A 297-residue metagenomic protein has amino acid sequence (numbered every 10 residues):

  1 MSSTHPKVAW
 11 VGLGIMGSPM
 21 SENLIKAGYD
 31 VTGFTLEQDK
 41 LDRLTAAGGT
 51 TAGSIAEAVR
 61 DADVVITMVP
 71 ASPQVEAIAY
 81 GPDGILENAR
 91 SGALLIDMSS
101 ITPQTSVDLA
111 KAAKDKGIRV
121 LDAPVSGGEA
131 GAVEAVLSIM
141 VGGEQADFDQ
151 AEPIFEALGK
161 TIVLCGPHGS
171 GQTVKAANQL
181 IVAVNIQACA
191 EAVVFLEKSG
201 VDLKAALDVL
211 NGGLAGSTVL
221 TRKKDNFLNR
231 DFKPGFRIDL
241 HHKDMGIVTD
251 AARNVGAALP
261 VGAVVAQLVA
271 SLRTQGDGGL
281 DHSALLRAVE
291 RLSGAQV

Functional and structural regions predicted by a protein language model:
M1-T67, A93, M98, E129: NAD(P)+-binding Rossmann beta1-loop-alpha1 motif at the extreme N-terminus of oxidoreductases
V31, T51, V120-L121, I162 (+1 more regions): Hydrophobic beta-strand scaffold residues
I55-T67, A71-R119: Rossmann-fold NAD(P) dinucleotide-binding segment
S100-L180: Rossmann-fold dinucleotide-binding core
E134-A135, I139-G142, V163, P167-S199 (+2 more regions): Active-site-proximal catalytic alpha-helix in oxidoreductases
H168, G216-H282: Interdomain hinge/lid region at the active-site interface of Rossmann-like NAD(P)-dependent oxidoreductases
T274-V297: NAD(P)-dependent dehydrogenase/reductase Rossmann-like domain
